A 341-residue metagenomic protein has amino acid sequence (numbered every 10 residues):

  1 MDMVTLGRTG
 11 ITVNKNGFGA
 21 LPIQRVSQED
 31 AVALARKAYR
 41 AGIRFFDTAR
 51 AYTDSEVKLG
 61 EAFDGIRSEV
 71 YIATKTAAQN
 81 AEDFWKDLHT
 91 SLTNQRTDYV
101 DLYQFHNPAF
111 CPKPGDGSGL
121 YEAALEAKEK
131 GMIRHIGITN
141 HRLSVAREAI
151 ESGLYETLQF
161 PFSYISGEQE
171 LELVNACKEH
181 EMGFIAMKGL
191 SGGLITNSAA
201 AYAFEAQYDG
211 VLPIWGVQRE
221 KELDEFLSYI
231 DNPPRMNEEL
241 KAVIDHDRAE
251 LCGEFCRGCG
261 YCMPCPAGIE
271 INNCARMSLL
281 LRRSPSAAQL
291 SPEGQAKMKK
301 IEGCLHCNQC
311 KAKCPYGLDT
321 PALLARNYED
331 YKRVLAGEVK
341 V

Functional and structural regions predicted by a protein language model:
M1-V70: N-terminal binding-site loop/beta-alpha segment at the start of enzyme catalytic domains that lines or forms
M3, A35, E56, G60 (+7 more regions): Generic structural signal for well-ordered alpha-helices, preferentially at hydrophobic/aromatic core positions
L6, F18, F46, L59 (+11 more regions): Conserved, mostly hydrophobic/aromatic
I11-N16, G42-F45, I66-V70, T97-D101 (+4 more regions): Short, well-ordered coil/turn segments that N-cap beta-strands
E29, Q79-I185, L190-G193: Glycine/proline-rich, positively charged, aromatic-decorated active-site loop/lid region on the catalytic face
I43-R44, E172-A186, L190-V341: Structured C-terminal cap/extension of enzyme domains
R44-A49, A73-T74, R134-G137, T157-F160 (+3 more regions): Short catalytic-loop micro-motif centered on adjacent basic/acidic residues
E69-I72, Y155-S163, P234-L240: Short hydrophobic/aromatic-enriched beta-strand-loop microsegments
